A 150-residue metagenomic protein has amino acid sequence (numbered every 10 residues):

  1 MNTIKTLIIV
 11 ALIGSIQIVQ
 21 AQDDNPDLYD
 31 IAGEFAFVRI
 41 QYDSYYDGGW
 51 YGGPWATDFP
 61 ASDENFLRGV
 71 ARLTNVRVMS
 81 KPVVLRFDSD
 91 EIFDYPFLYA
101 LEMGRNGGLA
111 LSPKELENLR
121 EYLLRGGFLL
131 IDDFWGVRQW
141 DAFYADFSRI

Functional and structural regions predicted by a protein language model:
M1-N2: N-terminal secretory signal peptides that target proteins for export/translocation
T6-S15: Bacterial N-terminal signal peptides
I16-V19, G126, W140, D146: Hydrophobic alpha-helical segments
Q20-F97, E102-G108: Aromatic-Pro/Gly-enriched surface loop or interdomain linker that acts as a lid/target-recognition segment
A32, Y45-Y51, G136-I150: An acidic, glycine-rich "communication" segment
F37, I92, F97-W140: Short alpha-beta junction capping motif
A61-N65, G69, K114, N118 (+2 more regions): Extracytoplasmic/secreted proteins, especially bacterial periplasmic and envelope-associated proteins
T74-V78, V83-R86, G107, L111-L119 (+2 more regions): Non-catalytic interaction surface on structured domains
